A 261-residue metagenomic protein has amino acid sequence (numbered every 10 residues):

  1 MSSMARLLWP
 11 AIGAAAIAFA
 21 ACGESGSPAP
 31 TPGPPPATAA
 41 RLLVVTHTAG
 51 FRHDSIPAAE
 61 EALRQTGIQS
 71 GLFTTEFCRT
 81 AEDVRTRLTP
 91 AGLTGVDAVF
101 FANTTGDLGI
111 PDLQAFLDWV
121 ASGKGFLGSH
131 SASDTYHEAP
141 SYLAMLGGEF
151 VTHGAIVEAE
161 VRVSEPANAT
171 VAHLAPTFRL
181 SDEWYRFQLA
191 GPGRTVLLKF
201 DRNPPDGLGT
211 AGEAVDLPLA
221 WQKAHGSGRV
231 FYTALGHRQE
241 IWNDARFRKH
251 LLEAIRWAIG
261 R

Functional and structural regions predicted by a protein language model:
M1-I12: Bacterial N-terminal signal peptides that target proteins for export
A18-A21: C-terminal motif of bacterial Sec signal peptides marking the signal peptidase cleavage site
G23-S25: Bacterial signal peptide processing site
P30, P35-A39, T46, D54-P57 (+4 more regions): Extracellular ligand-binding/catalytic regions of CAZymes and related secreted enzymes and adhesion modules
P32-P34, R41-T135: Helical hinge/lid and interdomain linker segments adjacent to catalytic or ligand-binding clefts that mediate domain
I68, T74-E76, G95, G148 (+1 more regions): Catalytic beta-strand/loop cores that center a nucleophilic Ser/Cys/Thr and support acyl-enzyme chemistry
T105-H173: A glycine-rich, often tryptophan-bearing local segment used as a flexible ligand/cofactor-contacting loop or short
G125-L127, L197, F231: Structural detector of well-ordered beta-strand residues that form the stable sheet scaffold of enzyme domains
